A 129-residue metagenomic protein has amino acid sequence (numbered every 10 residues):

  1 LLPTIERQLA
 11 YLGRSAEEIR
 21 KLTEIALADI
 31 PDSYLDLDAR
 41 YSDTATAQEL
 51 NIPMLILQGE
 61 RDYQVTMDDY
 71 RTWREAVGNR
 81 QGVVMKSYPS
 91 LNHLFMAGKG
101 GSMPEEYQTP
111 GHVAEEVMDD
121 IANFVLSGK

Functional and structural regions predicted by a protein language model:
L1-E49: Accessory cap/linker subdomain of secreted extracellular hydrolases
A45-Q48, R71, E75, E115 (+2 more regions): Solvent-exposed, polar/charged alpha-helical surfaces in well-ordered, non-transmembrane soluble domains, broadly
L50, I56-Q58, D62: Short beta-strand/loop motif that positions the catalytic acidic residue of the alpha/beta-hydrolase fold
M54, V83: Hydrophobic anchor at the start of a short beta-strand that flanks the dinucleotide cofactor-binding loop
Y63-T72: Conserved alpha/beta-hydrolase "acid-adjacent" motif
V77-G82: Short helix-capping segments at alpha-helix termini
V84, P89-K129: Catalytic active-site module of serine/aspartate enzymes centered on a nucleophile-bearing elbow/loop
